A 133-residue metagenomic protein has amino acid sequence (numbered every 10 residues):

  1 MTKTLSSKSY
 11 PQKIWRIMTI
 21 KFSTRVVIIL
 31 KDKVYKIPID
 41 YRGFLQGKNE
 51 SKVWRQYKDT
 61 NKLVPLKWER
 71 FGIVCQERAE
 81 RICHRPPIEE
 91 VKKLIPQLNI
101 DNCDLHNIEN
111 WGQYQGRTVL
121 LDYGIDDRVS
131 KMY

Functional and structural regions predicted by a protein language model:
M1-T2, R25: N-terminal hydrophobic targeting segments
T2-I14: A short, low-complexity linker immediately N-terminal to eukaryotic Hanks-type protein kinase catalytic domains
S6-S9, S23, S51, C103 (+1 more regions): Generic serine detector
P11-R81: ATP-binding glycine-rich loop module of kinase domains
K48, M132-Y133: Short aromatic-enriched loop/helix-cap "lid" or pocket-rim segments at secondary-structure transitions that line
Y57-K131: Conserved kinase catalytic-core helix
